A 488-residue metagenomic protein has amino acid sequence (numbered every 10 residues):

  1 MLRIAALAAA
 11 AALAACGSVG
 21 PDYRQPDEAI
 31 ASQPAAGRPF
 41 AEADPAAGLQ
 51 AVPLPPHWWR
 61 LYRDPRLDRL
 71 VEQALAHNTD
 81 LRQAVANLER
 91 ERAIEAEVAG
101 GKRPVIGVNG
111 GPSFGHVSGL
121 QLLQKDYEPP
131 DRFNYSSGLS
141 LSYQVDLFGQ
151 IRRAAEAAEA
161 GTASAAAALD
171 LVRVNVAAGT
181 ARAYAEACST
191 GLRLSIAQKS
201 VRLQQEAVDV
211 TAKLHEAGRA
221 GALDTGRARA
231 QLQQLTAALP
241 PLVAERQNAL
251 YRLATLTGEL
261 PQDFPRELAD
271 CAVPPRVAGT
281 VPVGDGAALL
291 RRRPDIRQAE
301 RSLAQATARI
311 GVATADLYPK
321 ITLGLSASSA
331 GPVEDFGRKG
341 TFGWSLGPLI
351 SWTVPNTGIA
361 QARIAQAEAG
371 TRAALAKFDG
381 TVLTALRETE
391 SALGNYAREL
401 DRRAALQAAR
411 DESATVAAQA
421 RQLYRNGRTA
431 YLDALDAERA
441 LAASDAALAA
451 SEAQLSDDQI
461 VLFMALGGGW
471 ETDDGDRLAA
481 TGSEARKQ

Functional and structural regions predicted by a protein language model:
L2-A76, Y135, E159, V243-R291 (+1 more regions): Terminal intrinsically disordered/low-complexity segments used for targeting and assembly
D22-P26, H57, R63-Q73, H77 (+6 more regions): Small/polar-residue-enriched beta-strand and adjacent coil segments characteristic of outer-membrane beta-barrel
D68-V71, V85, E95, Y184 (+4 more regions): Extracytoplasmic/secreted envelope proteins and their assembly/folding machinery, especially bacterial periplasmic
L81-A84, E91, A158, A165 (+14 more regions): Amphipathic alpha-helical coiled-coil segments
I151, A160, A167-D285, N395 (+4 more regions): Periplasmic alpha-helical coiled-coil/stalk elements that build and connect Gram-negative outer-membrane
A217-R219, R227, R403, N426-R428 (+2 more regions): Recognition helices and adjacent regulatory flanks at domain boundaries
G218-G221, A385, A392, G427-Y431: Alpha-helical heptad-repeat coiled-coil segments that mediate oligomerization/polymerization in large
L289, L323, I350, A367 (+11 more regions): Hydrophobic, well-ordered secondary-structure elements that form the walls of internal hydrophobic environments
